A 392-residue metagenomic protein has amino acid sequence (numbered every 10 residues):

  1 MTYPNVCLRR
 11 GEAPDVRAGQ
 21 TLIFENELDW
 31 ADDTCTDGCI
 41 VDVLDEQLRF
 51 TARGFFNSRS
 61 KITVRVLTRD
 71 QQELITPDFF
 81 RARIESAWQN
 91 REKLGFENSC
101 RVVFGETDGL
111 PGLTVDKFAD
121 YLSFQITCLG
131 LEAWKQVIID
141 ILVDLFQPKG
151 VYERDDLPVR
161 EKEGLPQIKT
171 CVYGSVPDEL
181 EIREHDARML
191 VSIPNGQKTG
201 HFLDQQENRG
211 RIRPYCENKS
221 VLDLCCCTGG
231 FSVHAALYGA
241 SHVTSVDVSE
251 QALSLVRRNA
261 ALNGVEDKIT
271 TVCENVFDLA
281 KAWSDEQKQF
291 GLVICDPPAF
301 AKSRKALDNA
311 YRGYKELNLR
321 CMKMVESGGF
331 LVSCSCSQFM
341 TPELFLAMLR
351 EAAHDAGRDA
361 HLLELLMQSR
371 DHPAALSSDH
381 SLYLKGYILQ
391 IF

Functional and structural regions predicted by a protein language model:
M1-K117: Non-catalytic accessory regions of SAM-dependent methyltransferases
V103-D116, E132-H201, G210: Non-catalytic substrate-recognition/targeting regions of SAM-dependent transferases
N218-C225: Conserved class I S-adenosyl-L-methionine
T228-S241: Conserved SAM-binding loop of SAM-dependent methyltransferases across substrates and taxa, primarily the Class I
H242-D247: Conserved SAM-binding motif I beta-strand of class I
Q251-L292: S-adenosyl-L-methionine
Q289, E316, F330-F392: C-terminal catalytic and target-recognition region of SAM-dependent MTase-like enzymes, primarily methyltransferases
F290-R320: Mobile active-site "lid"/loop adjacent to the S-adenosyl-L-methionine
